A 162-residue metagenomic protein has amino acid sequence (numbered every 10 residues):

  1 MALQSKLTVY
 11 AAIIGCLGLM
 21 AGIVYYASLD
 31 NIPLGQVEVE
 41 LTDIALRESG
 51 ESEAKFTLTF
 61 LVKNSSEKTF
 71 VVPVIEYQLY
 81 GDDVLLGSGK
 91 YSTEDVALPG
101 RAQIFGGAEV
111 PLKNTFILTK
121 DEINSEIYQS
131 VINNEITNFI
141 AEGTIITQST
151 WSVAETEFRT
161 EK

Functional and structural regions predicted by a protein language model:
M1-K55, T150-K162: Membrane engagement elements in two modes
E40-L46, V96-G100, N124-Y128: Short structured motifs
E48, F60-S66: Asparagine-centered strand-capping/turn motif at beta-strand->loop junctions
S52-T59, I132-N133: Short, solvent-exposed loop/turn segments enriched in Ser/Thr/Gly
K68-I75, G87-K90: Short, hydrophobic/aromatic beta-strand segments
E76-Y80, E142: Beta-strand signatures of extracellular beta-sandwich domains
D83-I123: Intrinsically disordered, low-complexity Pro/Gly/Ser/Thr-rich segments with frequent PxxP/GP/PP motifs and embedded
I117-K162: Terminal connector regions
